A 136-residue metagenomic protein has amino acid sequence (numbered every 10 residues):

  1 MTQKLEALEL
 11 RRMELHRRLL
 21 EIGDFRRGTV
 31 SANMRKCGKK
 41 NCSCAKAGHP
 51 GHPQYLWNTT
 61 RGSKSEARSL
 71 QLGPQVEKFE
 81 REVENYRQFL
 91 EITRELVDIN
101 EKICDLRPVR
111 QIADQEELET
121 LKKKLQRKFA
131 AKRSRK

Functional and structural regions predicted by a protein language model:
M1-G62, E66-K136: Extended, highly charged segments
